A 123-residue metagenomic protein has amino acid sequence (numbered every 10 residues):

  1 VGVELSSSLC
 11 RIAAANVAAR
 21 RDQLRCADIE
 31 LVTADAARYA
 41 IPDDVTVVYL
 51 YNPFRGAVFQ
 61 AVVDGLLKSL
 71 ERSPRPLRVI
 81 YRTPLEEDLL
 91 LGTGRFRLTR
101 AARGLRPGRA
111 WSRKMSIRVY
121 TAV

Functional and structural regions predicted by a protein language model:
V1-E4: Conserved SAM-binding motif I beta-strand of class I
S6, D22-D28, P53-A57, L89-F96: Short linear motifs at secondary-structure transitions and domain/linker junctions
S6-V45: S-adenosyl-L-methionine
A18-R20, Y49, Q60, G65-L66: Hydrophobic alpha-helical segments
E30-A34, L50, R78-R82: Extended hydrophobic secondary-structure segments that form protein cores and membrane-embedded regions
P42-F59: A short SAM/SAH-binding and catalytic strip from SAM-dependent methyltransferases
A57-V123: C-terminal substrate-binding/active-site "lid" region of AdoMet-derived donor-dependent transferases
